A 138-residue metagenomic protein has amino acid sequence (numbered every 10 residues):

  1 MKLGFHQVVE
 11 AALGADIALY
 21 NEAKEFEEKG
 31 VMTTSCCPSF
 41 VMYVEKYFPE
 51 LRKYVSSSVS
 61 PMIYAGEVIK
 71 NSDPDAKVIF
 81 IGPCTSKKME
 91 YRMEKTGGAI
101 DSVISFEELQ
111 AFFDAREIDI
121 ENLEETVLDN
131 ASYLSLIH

Functional and structural regions predicted by a protein language model:
M1-H138: Iron-sulfur-associated redox domains of electron-transfer enzymes in respiratory and anaerobic energy metabolism
